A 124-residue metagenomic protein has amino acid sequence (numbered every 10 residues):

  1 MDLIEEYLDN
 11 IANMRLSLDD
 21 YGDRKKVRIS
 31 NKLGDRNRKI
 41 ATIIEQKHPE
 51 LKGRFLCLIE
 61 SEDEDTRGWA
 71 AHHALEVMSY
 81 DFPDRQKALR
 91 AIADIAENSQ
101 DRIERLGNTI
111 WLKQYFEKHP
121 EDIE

Functional and structural regions predicted by a protein language model:
M1-D35: Short terminal alpha-helical segments
I4-E5, K47-C57, F82-I95, E121-E124: Amphipathic alpha-helical scaffolding segments comprising HEAT/armadillo-like alpha-solenoid repeats
L8, A41, L56-I59, H72 (+1 more regions): Amphipathic alpha-helical repeat scaffolds
S30-N37, R67-G68, R105: Residue-level detector of extended alpha-helical repeat arrays and alpha-solenoid scaffolds
H48, M78-S79, F116: Alpha-solenoid repeat junctions
E62-D63, Q100-D101: Short inter-helical turns and helix N-cap capping residues of alpha-solenoid HEAT/ARM repeat scaffolds
A70-H72, T109: Hydrophobic core positions within HEAT/HEAT-like alpha-solenoid repeats
L75-E76, K113: Structural signature of alpha-helical solenoid repeat scaffolds
